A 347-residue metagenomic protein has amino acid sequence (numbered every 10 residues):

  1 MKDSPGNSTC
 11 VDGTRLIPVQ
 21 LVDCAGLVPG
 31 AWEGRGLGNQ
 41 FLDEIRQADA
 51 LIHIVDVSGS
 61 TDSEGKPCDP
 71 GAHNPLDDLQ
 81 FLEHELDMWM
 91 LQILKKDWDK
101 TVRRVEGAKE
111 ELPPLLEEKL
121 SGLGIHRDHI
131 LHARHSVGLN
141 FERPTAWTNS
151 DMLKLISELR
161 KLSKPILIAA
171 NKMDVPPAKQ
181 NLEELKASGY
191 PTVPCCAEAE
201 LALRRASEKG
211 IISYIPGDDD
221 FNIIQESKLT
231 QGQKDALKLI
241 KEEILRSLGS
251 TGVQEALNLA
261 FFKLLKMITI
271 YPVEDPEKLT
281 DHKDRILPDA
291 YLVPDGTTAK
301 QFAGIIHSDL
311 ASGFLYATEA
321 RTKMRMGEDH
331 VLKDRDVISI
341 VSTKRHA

Functional and structural regions predicted by a protein language model:
M1-I52, S58-F81, A146-S157, R345: Switch II of P-loop NTPase G domains
A25, I54-V57, A170-K172, A197: A short beta-strand-to-loop transition that corresponds to the Sensor-1 phosphate-sensing loop of AAA+ P-loop ATPases
R46-V57, H84-L91, A178, Y190-P191 (+3 more regions): Non-catalytic alpha-helical coupling and interface elements of nucleotide-dependent molecular machines and regulators
A48-S58, D62, N222-D235: Short, compositionally biased low-complexity segments
G59, G65-P75, L86, M90 (+1 more regions): Short, exposed interaction patches on small structured surface elements
S60-S63, L91-W98, A178: Short, solvent-exposed secondary-structure capping/transition elements
D69-F81, W89-P114: Single-stranded RNA-binding surfaces
W98-V337, T343-R345: C-terminal-of-GTPase-core extension/linker across diverse P-loop GTPases
